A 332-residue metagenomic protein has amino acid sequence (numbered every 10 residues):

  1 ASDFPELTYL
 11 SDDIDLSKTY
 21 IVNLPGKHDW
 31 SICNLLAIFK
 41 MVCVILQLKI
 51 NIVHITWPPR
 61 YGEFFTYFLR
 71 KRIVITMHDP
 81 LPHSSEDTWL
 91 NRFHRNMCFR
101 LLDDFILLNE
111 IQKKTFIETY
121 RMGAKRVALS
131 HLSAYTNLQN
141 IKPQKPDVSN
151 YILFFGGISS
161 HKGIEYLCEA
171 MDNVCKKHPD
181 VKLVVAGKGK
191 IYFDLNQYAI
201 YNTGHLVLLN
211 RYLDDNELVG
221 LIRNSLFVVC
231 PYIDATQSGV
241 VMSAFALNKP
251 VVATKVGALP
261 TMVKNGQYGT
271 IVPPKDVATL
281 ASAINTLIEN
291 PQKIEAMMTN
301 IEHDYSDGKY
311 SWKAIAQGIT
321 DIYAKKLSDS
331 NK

Functional and structural regions predicted by a protein language model:
A1-C33, Y61, Q112, G189-Y192: N-terminal strand-loop element at the rim of the active site of nucleotide-sugar-dependent glycosyltransferases
A37, I55-Y61, M77: Short His-centered aromatic/hydrophobic patch
R100-N140: Donor nucleotide-sugar binding/catalytic pocket of nucleotide-sugar-dependent glycosyltransferases
K145-K162, C168-M171: Conserved donor-binding/catalytic core segment of Leloir-type glycosyltransferases
L195-V219: Nucleotide-activated donor-binding/catalytic signature segment of Leloir-type glycosyltransferases, i.e., the conserved
G220-T236, K249: Acidic donor-binding loop of glycosyltransferase active sites
N265-G266, T270-V277, N285-Q292: Conserved acidic donor-binding segment of nucleotide-sugar-dependent glycosyltransferases
T286, K293-K309, G318: A short, well-ordered alpha-helix in the C-terminal region of glycosyltransferases
